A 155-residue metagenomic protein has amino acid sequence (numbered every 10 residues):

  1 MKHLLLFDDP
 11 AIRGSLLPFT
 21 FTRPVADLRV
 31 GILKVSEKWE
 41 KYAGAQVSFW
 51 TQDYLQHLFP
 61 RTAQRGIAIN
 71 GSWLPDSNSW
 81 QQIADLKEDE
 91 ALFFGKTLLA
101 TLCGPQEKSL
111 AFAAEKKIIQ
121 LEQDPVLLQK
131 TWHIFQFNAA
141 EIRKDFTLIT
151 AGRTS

Functional and structural regions predicted by a protein language model:
M1-S155: Terminal amphipathic alpha-helical/low-complexity segments used for targeting or macromolecular assembly
